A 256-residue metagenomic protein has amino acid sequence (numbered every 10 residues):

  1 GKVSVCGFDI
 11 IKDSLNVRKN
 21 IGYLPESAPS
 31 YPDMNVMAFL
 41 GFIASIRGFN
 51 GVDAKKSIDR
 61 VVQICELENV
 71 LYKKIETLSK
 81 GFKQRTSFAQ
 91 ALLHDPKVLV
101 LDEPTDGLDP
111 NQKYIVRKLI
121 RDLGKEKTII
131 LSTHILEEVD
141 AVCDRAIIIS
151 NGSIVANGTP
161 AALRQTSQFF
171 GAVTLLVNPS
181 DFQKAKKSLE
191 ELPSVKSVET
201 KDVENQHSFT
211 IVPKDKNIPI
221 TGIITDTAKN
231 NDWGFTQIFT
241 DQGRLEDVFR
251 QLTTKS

Functional and structural regions predicted by a protein language model:
G1-S150, V155-A156: ABC transporter nucleotide-binding domains
G7, S14, P179, F239-Q242: Short loop or secondary-structure boundary microenvironments that flank and position key functional residues
R18, V62, R164, F249-R250: Conserved protein kinase catalytic domain
D59, T77, E204-N205, G243: Positions that flank functional sites
E66, Y114, V195-T200, G234-F239: A short linear hydrophobic-aromatic micro-motif
R117-P213: ABC transporter nucleotide-binding domain
P213-S256: C-terminal coupling/interaction segments
